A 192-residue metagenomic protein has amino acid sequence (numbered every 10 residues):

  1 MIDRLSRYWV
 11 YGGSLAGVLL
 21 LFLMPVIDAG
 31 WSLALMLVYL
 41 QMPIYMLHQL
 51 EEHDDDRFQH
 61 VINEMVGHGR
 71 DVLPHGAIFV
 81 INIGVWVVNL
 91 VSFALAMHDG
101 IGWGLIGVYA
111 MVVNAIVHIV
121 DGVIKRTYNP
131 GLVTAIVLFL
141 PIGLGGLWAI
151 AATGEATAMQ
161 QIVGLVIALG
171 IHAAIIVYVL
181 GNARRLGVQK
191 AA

Functional and structural regions predicted by a protein language model:
M1-G12: N-terminal membrane topogenic signal
Y11-L19, A77-F93, V113-N114, L138-G143: Core segments of transmembrane alpha-helices that mediate helix-helix packing or line hydrophobic substrate/ligand
L21-L35: Short, hydrophobic transmembrane alpha-helix segments
S32-P43, G100-V108: Interfacial segments of alpha-helical transmembrane regions
M46-E52, M111-G122, G170-L186: Transmembrane alpha-helical segments that form the membrane-embedded catalytic/substrate-channel core of multi-pass
V61-I81: Juxtamembrane helix-capping/reentrant segments at transmembrane boundaries
V85-L138: Membrane-proximal helix-loop-helix units in multi-pass membrane proteins
L140-A192: Terminal transmembrane helical module of multi-pass membrane proteins
